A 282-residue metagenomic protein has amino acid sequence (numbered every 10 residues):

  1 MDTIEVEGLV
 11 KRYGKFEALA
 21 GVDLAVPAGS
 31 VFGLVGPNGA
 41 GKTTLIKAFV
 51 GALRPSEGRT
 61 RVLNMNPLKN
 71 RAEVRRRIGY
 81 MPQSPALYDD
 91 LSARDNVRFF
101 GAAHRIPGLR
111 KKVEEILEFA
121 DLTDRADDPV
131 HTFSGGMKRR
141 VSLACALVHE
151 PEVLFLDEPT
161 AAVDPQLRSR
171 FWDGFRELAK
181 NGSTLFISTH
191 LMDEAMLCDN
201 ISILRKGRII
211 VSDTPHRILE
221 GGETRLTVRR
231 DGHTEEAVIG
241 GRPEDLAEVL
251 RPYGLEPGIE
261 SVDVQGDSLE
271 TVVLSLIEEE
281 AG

Functional and structural regions predicted by a protein language model:
G58-N66, E73-V74: Conserved ABC transporter NBD signature motif
R98, A102-R125: Conserved ABC ATPase "signature" region
E150: Conserved catalytic motifs of ABC-family nucleotide-binding domains
L154-E158: Catalytic Walker B motif of ABC-type/P-loop ATPase nucleotide-binding domains
